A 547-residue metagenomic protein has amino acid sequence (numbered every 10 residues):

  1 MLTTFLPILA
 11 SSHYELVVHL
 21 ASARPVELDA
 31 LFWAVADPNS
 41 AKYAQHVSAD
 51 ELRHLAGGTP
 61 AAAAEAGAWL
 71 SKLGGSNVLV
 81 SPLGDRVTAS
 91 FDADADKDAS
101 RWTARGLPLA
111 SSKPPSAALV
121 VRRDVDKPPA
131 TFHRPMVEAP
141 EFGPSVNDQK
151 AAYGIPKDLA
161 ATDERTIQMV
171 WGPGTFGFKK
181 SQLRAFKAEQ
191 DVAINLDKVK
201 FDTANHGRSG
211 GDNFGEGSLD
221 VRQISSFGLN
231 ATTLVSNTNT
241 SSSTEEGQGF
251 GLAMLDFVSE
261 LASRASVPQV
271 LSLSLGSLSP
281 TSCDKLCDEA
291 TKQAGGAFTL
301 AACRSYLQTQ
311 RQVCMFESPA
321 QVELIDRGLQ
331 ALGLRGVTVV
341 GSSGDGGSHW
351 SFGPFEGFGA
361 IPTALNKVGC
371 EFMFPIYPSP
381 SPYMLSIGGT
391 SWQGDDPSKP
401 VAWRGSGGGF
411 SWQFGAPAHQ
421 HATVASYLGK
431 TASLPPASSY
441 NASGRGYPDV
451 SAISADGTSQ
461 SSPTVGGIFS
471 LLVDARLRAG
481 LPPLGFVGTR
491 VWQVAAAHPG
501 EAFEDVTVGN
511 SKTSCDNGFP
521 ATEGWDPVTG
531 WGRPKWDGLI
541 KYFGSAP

Functional and structural regions predicted by a protein language model:
L2-L79, T88, A93-S342, G346-G347 (+5 more regions): Substrate-binding/charge-relay-adjacent region of secreted/lumenal peptidase catalytic domains
S81-L83: Short, glycine-/polar-rich solvent-exposed loops and beta-turns at beta-strand/coil boundaries
N195-D197, V235, V340-G341, S386-G388 (+4 more regions): Acidic/polar loop patches that form or flank catalytic/metal-binding clefts of enzymes that bind anionic ligands
H349-G357: Active-site-proximal loop/short-helix segments that contain or immediately flank catalytic acid/base residue(s)
F352, P382, S386-V424: Polar, glycine-rich mid-to-C-terminal structural blocks that act as macromolecule-binding/assembly scaffolds
Y427, A437, V473-P527, P547: An often Trp-containing, charged/polar helix-loop segment at the C-terminal end of enzyme catalytic cores
Q460-V473: Active-site-proximal alpha-helical segments within enzyme catalytic domains
